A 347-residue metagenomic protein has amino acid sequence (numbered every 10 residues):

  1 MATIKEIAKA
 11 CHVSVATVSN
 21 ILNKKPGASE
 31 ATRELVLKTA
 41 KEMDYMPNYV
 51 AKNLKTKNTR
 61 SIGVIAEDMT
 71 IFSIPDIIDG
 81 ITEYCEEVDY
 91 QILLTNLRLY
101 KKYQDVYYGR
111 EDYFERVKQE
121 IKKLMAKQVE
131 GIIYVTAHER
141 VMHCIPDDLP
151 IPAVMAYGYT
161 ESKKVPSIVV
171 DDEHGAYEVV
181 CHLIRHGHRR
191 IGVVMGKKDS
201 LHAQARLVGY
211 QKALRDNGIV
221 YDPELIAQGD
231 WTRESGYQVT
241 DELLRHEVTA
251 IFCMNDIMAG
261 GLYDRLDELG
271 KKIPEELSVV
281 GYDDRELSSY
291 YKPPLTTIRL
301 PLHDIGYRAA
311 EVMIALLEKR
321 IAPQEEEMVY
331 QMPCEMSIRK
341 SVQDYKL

Functional and structural regions predicted by a protein language model:
M1, E42, G80-L99, E115-A126 (+3 more regions): Bacterial carbohydrate/catabolite-sensing allosteric modules
M1-R60, S73, I77, K346: N-terminal helix-turn-helix DNA-binding module of bacterial transcription factors
V15-S19, L54-I81, A137, H182 (+1 more regions): Short beta-strand segments enriched in small/hydrophobic residues
V64, Y134, C253: Redox-cofactor binding/interface segments in oxidoreductases and associated redox assembly factors
D68-F72, Y108, D112, S167: Short coil/turn segments at secondary-structure boundaries
F72-S73, K101-Q104, V141-M142: Short active-site-adjacent helix-start/loop capping segments
K101-E115: Short, flexible/disordered intra-domain loops and linkers
